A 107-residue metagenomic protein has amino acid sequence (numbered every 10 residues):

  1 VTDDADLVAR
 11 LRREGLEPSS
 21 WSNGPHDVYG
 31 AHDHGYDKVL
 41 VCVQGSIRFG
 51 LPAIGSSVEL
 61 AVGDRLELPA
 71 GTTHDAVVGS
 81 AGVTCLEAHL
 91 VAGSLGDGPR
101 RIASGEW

Functional and structural regions predicted by a protein language model:
T2-W21, D75, G79-W107: Double-stranded beta-helix
G15-L16, P25-H26, Q44-R48, G55 (+1 more regions): Short, charged/polar surface micro-motifs in flexible loops or helix N-caps
E17-H34: Conserved short histidine dyad/triad with adjacent acidic residue
V28-Y29, R65-L66, A70-D75: Histidine-centered metal-chelating micro-motifs
D33-F49: Short, conserved beta-strand element in jelly-roll/cupin
I54-A70: Short acidic-glycine-tyrosine-enriched beta hairpin
